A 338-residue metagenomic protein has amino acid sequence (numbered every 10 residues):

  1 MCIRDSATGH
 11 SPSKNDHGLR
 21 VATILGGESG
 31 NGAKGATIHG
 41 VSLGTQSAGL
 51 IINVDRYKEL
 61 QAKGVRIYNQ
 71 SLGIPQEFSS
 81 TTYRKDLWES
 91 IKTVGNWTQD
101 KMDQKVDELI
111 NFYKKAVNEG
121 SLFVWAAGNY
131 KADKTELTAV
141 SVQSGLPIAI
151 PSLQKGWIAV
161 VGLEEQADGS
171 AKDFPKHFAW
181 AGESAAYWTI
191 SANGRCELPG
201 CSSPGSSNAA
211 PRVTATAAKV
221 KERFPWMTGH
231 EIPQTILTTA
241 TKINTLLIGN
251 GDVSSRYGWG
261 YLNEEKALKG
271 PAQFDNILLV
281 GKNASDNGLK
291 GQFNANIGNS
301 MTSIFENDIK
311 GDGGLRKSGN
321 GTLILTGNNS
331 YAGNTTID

Functional and structural regions predicted by a protein language model:
R4, S141-E222, W226: Extracellular S/T/G-rich loop segment that most often corresponds to the catalytic His/Ser-adjacent loop
R4-I51, A62-R66, Q76-S79, N118 (+3 more regions): Subtilisin-like serine protease catalytic core
P12-K14, S202-S206, D252-G260, S330-G333: A glycine-rich, coil/turn loop motif that links secondary-structure elements
D16, V41-S152, P199-P211: Substrate-binding/access-modulating region of protease and related hydrolase catalytic domains
L19-T23, D55-K58, D107-K115, P211-A218 (+4 more regions): Solvent-exposed, polar/charged alpha-helical surfaces in well-ordered, non-transmembrane soluble domains, broadly
L25-G32, S42, Q61-G64, N69-L72 (+11 more regions): Sec/Tat-exported extracytoplasmic proteins
R66-Q70, G156-W157, F224-T302: C-terminal subdomain of the subtilisin-like protease fold in secreted/lumenal serine endopeptidases
A192, P199, S206, R212 (+2 more regions): Extracellular repeat-rich scaffold modules on cell surfaces
